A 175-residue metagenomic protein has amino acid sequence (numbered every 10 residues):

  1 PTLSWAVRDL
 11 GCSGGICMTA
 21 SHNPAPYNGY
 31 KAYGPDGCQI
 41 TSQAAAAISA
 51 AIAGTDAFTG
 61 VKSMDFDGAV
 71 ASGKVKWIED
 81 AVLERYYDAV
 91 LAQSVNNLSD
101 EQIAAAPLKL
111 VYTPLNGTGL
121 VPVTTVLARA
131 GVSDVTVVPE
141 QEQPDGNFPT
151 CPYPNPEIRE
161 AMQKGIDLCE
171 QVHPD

Functional and structural regions predicted by a protein language model:
P1-C38: Ferredoxin-reductase
G11-S13, V172-D175: Short, high-confidence coil segments that cap the C-terminus of an alpha-helix and link into the following beta-strand
N28-L168, V172: Gly/Ser/Thr-enriched, mixed-charge loops and adjacent short helices that form phosphate/oxyanion-binding elements
